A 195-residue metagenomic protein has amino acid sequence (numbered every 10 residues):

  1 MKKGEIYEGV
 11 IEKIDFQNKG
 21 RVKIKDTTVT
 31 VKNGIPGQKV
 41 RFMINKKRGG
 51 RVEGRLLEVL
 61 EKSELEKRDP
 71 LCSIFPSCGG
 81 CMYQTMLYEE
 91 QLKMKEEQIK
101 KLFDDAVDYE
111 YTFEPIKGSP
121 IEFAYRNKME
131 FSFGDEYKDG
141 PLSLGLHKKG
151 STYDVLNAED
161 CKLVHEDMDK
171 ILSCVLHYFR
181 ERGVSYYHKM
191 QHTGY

Functional and structural regions predicted by a protein language model:
M1-Y195: Accessory RNA-recognition modules of RNA-modification enzymes
